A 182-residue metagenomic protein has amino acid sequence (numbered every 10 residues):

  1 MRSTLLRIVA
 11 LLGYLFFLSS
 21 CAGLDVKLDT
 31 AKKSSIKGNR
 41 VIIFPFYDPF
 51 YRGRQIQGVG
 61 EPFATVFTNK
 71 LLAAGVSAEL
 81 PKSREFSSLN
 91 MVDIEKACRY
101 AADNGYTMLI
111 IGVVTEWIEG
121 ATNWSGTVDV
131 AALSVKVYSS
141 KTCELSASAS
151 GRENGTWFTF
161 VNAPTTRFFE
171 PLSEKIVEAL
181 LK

Functional and structural regions predicted by a protein language model:
M1-C21: Sec-dependent bacterial lipoprotein signal peptides
S19-P81, A179-K182: A structural "domain/chain start" motif
D48-Y51, E85-S88, T115-E119, E153-T156: Solvent-exposed loop/turn segments at secondary-structure junctions within structured extracellular/periplasmic domains
R54-P62, M91, T159-P171: Soluble non-cytosolic domains of exported or imported proteins
E79-I94: Acidic helix-start/capping segments at beta-turn-to-alpha-helix junctions
M91-L145: Surface-exposed short loop/turn segments
G126-A132, Y138-K182: Short secondary-structure boundary motifs at beta->alpha junctions and helix caps
